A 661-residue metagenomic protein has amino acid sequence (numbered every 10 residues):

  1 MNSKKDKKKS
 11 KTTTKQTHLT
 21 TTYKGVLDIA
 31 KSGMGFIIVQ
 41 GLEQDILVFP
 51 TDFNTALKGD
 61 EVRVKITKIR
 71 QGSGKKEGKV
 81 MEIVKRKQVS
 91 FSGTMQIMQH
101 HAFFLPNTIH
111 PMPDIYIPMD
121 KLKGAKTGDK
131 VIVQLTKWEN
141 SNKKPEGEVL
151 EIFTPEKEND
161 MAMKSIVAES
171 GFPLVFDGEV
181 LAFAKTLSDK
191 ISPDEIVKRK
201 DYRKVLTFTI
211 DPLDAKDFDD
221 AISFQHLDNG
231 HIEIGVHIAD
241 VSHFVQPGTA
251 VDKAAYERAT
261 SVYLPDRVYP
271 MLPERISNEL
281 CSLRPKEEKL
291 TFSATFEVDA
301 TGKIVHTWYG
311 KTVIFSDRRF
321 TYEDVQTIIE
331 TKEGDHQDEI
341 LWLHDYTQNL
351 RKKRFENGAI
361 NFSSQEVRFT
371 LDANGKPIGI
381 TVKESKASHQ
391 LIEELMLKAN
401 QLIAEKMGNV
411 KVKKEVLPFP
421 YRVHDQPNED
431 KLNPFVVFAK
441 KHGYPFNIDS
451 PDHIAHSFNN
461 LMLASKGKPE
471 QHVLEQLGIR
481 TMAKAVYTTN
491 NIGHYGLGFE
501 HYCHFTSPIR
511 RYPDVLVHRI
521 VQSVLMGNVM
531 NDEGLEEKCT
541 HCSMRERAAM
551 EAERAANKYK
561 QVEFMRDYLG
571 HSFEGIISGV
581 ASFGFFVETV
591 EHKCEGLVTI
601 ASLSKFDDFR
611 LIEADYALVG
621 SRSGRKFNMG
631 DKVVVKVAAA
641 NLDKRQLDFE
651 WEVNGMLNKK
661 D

Functional and structural regions predicted by a protein language model:
M1-E233, S242-E288, A617-S623, N628: Charge-lined substrate channels and their catalytic hotspots, especially those that engage the 3′ end of RNA
T21-Y23, K137-E139, P155, N159 (+6 more regions): Electropositive polyanion-binding surfaces
